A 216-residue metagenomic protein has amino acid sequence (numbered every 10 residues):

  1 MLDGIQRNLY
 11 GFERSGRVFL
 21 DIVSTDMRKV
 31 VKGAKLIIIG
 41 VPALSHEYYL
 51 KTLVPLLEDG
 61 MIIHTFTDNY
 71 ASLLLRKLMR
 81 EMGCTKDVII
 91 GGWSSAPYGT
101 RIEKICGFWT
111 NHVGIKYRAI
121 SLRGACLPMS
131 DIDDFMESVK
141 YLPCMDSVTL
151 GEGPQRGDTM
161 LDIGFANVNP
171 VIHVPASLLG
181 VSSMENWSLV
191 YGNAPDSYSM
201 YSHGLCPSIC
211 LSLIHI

Functional and structural regions predicted by a protein language model:
M1-G33: Conserved N-terminal Rossmann-fold NAD(P) cofactor-binding segment
S24, G91, G151: General small-molecule cofactor/ligand-binding pocket signal
M27-R28, H46, I132: Residues at or immediately preceding the N-termini of alpha-helices
K29-K32, K51, P55, E137: Replace "anionic and nucleotidyl ligands
I37-I38: N-terminal Rossmann-like NAD(P) cofactor-binding module of classical short-chain dehydrogenase/reductase
A43-W109: Rossmann-like NAD(P)(H) cofactor-binding subdomain of soluble oxidoreductases
K77, P97-L211: Substrate/ligand-engaging "lid" and interaction regions
I214-I216: Conserved small/polar residues in nucleotide/adenosyl-binding loops
